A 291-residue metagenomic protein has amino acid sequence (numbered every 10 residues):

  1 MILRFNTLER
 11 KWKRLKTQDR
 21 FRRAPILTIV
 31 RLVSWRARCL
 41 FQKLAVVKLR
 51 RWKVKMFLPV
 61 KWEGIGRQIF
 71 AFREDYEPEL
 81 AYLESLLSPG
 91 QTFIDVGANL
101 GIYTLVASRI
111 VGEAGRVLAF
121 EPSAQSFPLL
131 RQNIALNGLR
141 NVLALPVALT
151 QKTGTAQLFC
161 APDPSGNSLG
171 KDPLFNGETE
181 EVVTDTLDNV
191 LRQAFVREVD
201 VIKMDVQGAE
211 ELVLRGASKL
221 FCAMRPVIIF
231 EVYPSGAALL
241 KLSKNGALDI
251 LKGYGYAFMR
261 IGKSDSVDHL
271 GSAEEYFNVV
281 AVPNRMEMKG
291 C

Functional and structural regions predicted by a protein language model:
M1-N133, N137, A194-V196, F258-D265 (+1 more regions): S-adenosyl-L-methionine
W52-L80, R140, L145-R197, E287-G290: Glycine-rich adenosyl-binding loop in Rossmann-like folds that engage adenosine-containing cofactors
A98-L100, A124, L149-Q151, V206-G208 (+1 more regions): Short, glycine/acidic-enriched loop or turn micro-motifs at the edges of active sites
A107, L130, L158, V213-A217: Hydrophobic packing residues within well-ordered alpha-helices of enzyme cores
A135-N137, F159-S165, K244-D249, Y276-N278: Short, hinge-like loop/turn segments at secondary-structure boundaries
T186-C291: Conserved acidic-Pro-Pro-aromatic motif
